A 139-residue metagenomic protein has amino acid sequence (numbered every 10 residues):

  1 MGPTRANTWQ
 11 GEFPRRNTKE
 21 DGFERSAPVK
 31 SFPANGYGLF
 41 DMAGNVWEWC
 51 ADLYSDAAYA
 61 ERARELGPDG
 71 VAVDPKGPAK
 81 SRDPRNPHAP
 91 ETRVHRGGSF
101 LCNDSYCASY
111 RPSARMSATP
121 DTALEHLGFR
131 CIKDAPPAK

Functional and structural regions predicted by a protein language model:
M1-P112, M116, P120-E125: Functional-site microenvironments in short loops/helix caps that host divalent-cation chemistry
C102, A138-K139: Short, acidic Gly/Pro/Ser/Thr-rich loop/turn segments
E125-A138: Short, structured beta-strand segments at or near domain termini in extracellular proteins/domains
